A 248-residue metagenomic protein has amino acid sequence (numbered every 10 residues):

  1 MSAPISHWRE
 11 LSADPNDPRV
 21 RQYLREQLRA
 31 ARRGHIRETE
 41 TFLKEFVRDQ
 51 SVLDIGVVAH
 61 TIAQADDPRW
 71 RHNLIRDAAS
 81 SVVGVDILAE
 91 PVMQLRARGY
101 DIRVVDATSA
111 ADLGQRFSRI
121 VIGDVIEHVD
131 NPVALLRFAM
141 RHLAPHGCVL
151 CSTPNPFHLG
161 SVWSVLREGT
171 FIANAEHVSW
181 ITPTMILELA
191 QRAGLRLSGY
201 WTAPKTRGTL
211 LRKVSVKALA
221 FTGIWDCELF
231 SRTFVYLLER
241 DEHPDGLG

Functional and structural regions predicted by a protein language model:
A3-G34, A65, S109, D130-L247: S-adenosyl-L-methionine-dependent methyltransferase catalytic module, highlighting the catalytic core
R33-Q50, D66-R71: Conserved alpha-helix/loop element of class I SAM-dependent methyltransferases that forms part of the SAM/SAH-binding
F46-V47, R76, G114, L136: A short, aliphatic-rich alpha-helical micro-motif
S51, H72, S81, C148 (+1 more regions): Residues at the starts of beta-strands that form the adenosine-phosphate
D54: Class I SAM-dependent methyltransferase core
V58-A110: Class I SAM-dependent methyltransferase SAM/SAH-binding core
A110-I120: A short acidic, Gly/Pro-enriched loop at the edge of an enzyme's catalytic core that lines a small-molecule cofactor
R119-V125, C151: A short beta-strand submotif of the Rossmann-like class I SAM-dependent methyltransferase core that lines
